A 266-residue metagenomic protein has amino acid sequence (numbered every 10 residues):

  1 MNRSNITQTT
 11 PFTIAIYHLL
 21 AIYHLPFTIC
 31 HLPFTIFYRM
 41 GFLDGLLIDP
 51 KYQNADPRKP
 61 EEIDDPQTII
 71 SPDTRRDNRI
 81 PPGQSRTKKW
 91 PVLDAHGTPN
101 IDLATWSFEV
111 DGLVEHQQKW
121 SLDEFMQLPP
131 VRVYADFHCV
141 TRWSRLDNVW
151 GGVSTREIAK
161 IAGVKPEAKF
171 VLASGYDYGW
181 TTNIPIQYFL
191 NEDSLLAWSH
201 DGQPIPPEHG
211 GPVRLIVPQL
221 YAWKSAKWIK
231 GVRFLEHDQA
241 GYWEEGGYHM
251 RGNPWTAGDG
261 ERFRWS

Functional and structural regions predicted by a protein language model:
M1-T10: Extreme N-terminal basic, low-complexity initiation segments that serve as generic localization/processing leaders
T9, P33-F34, N54: Intrinsic disorder/low-complexity segments enriched in polar/small residues
A15-F37: Arg/Gly-rich low-complexity intrinsically disordered repeat tracts
G41-S266: Structured, non-membrane catalytic/scaffold regions adjacent to prosthetic-group chemistry
